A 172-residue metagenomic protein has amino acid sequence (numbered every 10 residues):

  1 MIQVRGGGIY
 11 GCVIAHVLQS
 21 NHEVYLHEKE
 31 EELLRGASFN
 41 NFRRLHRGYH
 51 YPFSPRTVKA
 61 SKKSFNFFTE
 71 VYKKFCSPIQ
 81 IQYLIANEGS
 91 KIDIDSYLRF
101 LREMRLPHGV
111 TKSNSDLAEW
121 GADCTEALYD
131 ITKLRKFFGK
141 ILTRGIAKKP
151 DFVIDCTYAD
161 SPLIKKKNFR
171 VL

Functional and structural regions predicted by a protein language model:
M1-Y25: N-terminal Rossmann-like FAD-binding beta1-loop-alpha1 element of flavoenzymes
C12-Q19, L45, K74-P78, K165-L172: Active-site substrate-recognition segment that forms the wall of the catalytic cavity or substrate channel
L18-E23, K73, A118-E119, L142-D151 (+1 more regions): Short glycine/proline-enriched coil/turn segments at helix->beta-strand junctions
Q19-N40: Glycine-rich FAD pyrophosphate-binding loop
E30-L33, R44, P52-P55, T69 (+1 more regions): Rossmann-like dinucleotide-binding core of oxidoreductases
F42-W120: Dinucleotide-binding Rossmann-like beta1-alpha1 core, especially the glycine-rich loop that anchors the ADP
E126-L172: Predominantly flavin-linked oxidoreductase catalytic cores and closely associated redox partners
